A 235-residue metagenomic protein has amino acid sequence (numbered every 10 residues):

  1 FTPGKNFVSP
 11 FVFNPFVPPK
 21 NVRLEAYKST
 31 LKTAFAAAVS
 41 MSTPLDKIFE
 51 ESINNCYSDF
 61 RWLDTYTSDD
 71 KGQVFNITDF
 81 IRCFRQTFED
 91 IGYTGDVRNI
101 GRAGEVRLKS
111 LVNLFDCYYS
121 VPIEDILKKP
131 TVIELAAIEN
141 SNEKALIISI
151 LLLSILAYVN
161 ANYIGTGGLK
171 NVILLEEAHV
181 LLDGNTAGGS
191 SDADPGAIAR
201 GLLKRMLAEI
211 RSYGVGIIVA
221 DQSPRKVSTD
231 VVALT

Functional and structural regions predicted by a protein language model:
F1-A208, S212-V215, V231: P-loop NTPase motor domains
L175, A220-D221: Hydrophobic residues in beta-strands of the RecA-like P-loop NTPase core, especially within AAA+ ATPase
P224-L234: Short regulatory helix/loop adjacent to the ATP-binding pocket of P-loop NTPases
